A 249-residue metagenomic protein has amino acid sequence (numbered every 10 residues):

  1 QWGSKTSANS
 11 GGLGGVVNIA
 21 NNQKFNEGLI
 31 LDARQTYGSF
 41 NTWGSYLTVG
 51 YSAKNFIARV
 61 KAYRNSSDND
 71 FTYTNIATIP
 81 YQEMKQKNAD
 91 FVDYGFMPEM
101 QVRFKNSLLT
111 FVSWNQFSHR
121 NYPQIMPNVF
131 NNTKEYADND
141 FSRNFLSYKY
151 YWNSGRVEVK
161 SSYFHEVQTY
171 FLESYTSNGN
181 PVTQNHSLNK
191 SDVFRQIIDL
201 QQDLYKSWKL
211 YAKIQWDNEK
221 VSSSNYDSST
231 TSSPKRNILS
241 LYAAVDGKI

Functional and structural regions predicted by a protein language model:
Q1-G28: A beta-strand signature from Gram-negative outer-membrane beta-barrel systems, especially the internal plug domain
L13-G15, L29-L31, W43-L47, Y94-P98 (+4 more regions): Hydrophobic, lipid-facing positions within transmembrane beta-strands of outer-membrane proteins
V16, N55-R59, Y73-T74: Residues embedded in well-ordered regular secondary structure
N21, G50-A53, V102-F104, K149-W152 (+3 more regions): Residue-level signature of outer-membrane beta-barrel architecture
L29-A33, A58-V60, L109-F111, V157-S161 (+1 more regions): Transmembrane beta-strands of outer-membrane beta-barrel proteins
Q35-S39, A53-N55, R64-D68, F104-N106 (+5 more regions): Transmembrane beta-strands of outer-membrane beta-barrel pores
S67-Y73, E83, K87-D93, S107-V157 (+2 more regions): Flexible loop and strand-edge segments within Gram-negative outer membrane beta-barrel domains
A137, Y163-V167, Y175-I249: Outer-membrane beta-barrel transmembrane domain signature of Gram-negative proteins, especially the mid-to-C-terminal
